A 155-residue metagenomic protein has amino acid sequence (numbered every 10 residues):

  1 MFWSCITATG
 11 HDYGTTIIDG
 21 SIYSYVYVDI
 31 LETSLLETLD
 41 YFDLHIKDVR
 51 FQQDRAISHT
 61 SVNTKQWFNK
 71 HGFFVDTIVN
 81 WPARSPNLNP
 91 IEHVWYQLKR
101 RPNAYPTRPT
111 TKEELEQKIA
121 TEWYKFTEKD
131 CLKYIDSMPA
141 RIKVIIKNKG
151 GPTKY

Functional and structural regions predicted by a protein language model:
M1-I46: Electropositive, glycine- and tryptophan-enriched low-complexity nucleic-acid-binding patches
T15, S24, V28, E32-L35 (+7 more regions): Generic preference for well-ordered alpha-helical elements
G20-V26, D43, R55-S58, P82-L88 (+1 more regions): Conserved, non-catalytic sequence blocks in retroelement Pol enzymes and Pol-derived host proteins
D29-N80: RNase H-like DDE/DDD metal-dependent nuclease/strand-transfer catalytic core used by mobile genetic elements
Q53-R55, V62-N63, V79-P102: RNase H-like two-metal-ion nuclease catalytic core shared by retroviral integrases and related mobile-element nucleases
I91-Y155: C-terminal anion-handling pockets and recognition modules
